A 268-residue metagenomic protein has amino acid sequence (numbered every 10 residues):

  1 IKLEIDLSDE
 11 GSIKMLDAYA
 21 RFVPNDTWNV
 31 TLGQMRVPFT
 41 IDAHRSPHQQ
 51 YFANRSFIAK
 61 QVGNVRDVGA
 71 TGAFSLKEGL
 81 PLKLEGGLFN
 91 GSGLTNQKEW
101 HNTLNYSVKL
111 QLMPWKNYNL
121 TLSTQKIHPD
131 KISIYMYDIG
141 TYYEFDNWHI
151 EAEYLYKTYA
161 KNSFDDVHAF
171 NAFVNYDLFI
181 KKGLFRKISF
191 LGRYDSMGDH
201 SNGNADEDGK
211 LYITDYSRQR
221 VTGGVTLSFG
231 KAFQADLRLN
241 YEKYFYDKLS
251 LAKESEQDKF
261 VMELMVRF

Functional and structural regions predicted by a protein language model:
I1-G91, N102-L104, Q111-N119, F173-D177 (+2 more regions): Outer membrane beta-barrel
A18-Y19, V23, R45, T121-F268: Outer-membrane beta-barrel pore domains
G91-G93, K157: A broad detector of the eukaryotic-type serine/threonine protein kinase catalytic domain
N96-H101: Active-site cleft segment of glycoside hydrolase catalytic domains centered on the general acid/base Glu
Y106-K109, Y137: Short, hydrophobic/aromatic alpha-helical segments in well-folded domains
